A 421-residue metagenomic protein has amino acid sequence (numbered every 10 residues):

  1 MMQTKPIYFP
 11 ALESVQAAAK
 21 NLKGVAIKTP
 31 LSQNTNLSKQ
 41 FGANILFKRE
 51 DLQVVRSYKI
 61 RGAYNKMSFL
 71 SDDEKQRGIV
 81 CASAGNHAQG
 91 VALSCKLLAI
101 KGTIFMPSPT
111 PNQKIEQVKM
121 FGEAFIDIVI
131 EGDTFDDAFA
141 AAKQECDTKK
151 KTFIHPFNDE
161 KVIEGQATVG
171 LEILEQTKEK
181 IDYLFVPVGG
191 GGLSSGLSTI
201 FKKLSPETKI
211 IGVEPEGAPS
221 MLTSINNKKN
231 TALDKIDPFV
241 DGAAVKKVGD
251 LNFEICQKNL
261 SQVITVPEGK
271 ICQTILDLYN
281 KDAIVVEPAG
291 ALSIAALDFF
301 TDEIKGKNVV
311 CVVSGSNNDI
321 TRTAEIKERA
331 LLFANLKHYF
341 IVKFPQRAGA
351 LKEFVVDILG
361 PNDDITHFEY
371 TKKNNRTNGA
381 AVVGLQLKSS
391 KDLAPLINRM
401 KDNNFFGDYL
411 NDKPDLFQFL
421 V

Functional and structural regions predicted by a protein language model:
M1-V421: PLP-dependent amino-acid enzyme catalytic core
